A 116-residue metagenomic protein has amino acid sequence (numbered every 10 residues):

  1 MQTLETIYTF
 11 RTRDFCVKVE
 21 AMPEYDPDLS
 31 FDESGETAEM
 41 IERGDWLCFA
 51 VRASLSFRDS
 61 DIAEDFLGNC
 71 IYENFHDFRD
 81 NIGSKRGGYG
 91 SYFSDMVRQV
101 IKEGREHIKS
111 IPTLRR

Functional and structural regions predicted by a protein language model:
M1-R116: Acidic interaction surfaces
